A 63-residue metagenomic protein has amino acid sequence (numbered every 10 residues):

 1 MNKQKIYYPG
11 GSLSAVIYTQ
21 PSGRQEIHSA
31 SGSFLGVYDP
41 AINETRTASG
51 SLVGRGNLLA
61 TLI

Functional and structural regions predicted by a protein language model:
M1-I63: Intrinsically disordered, low-complexity proline/glycine-rich segments
